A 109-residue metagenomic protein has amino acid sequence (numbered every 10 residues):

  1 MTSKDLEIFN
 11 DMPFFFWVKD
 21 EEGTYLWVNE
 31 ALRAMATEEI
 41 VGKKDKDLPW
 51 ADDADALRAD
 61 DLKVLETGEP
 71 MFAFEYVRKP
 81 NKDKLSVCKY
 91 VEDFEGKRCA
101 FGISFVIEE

Functional and structural regions predicted by a protein language model:
M1-K4, F105-E109: PAS-associated C-terminal cap
M1-Y25, E30: Sensory modules in modular signal-transduction proteins
L26, R33-D47: PAS and related sensory helical modules
P49-E66: PAS/Per-ARNT-Sim sensory domains
D61, N81-S86, C99: Beta-strand residues that line the small-molecule/cofactor-binding core of sensory signal-transduction domains
E69-V77, V87: PAS and PAS-like sensory modules
Y76-K82, E92: PAS-family sensory domains
V87-F101, I107: Short loop/turn elements at sensory-signaling interfaces that couple input to output
